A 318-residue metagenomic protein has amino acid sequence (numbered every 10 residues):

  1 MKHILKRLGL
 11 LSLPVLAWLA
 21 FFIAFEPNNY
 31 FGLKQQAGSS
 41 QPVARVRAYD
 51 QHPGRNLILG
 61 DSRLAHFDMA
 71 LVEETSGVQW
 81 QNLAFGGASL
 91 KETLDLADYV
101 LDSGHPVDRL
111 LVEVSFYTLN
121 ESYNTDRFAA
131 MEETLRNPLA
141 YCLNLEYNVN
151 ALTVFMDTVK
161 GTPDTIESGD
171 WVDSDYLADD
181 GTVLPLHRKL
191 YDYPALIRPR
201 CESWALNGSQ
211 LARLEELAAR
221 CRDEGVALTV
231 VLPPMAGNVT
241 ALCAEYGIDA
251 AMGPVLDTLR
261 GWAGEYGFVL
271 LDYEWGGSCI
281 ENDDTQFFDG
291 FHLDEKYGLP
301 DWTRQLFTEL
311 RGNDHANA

Functional and structural regions predicted by a protein language model:
K6-E26: Hydrophobic membrane-insertion alpha-helices, especially the h-region of bacterial N-terminal signal peptides
F25-R45: Alpha-helical transmembrane signal-anchor/signal-peptide segments
Q41-D68: Short extracytoplasmic
R63-N144: Membrane-embedded segments
L111-V114, Y123-A227, A318: Secreted/periplasmic serine-hydrolase-like ester/acetyl group-modifying domain
R220-Y246: Active-site segments of SGNH/GDSL-like serine hydrolases that catalyze O-acetyl group transfer/hydrolysis on lipids
N238-Y273: Substrate-gating cap/lid alpha-helix
Q286-A318: Histidine-centered active-site loop/cap adjacent to the catalytic His in serine esterases/O-acetyl transfer systems
